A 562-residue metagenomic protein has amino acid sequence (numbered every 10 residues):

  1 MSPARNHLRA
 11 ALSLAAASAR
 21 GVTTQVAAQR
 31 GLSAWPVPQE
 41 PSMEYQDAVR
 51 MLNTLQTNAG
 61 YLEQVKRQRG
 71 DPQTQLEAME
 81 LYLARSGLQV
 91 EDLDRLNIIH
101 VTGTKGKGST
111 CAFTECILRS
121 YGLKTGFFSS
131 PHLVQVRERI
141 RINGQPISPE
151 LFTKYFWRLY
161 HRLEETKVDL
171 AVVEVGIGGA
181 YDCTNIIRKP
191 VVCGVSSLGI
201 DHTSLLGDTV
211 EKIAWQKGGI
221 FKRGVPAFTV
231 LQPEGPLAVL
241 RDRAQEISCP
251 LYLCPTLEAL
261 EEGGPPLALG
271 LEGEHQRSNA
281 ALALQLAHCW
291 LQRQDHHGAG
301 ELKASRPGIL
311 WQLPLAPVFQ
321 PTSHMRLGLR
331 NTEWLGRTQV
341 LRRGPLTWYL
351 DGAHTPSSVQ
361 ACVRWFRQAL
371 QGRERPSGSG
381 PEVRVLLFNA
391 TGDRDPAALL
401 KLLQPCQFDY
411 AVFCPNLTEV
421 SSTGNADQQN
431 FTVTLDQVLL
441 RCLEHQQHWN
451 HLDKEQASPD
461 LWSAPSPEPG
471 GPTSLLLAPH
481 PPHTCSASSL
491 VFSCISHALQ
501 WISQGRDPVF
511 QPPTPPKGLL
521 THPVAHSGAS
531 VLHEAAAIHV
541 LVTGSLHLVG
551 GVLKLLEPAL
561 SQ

Functional and structural regions predicted by a protein language model:
M1-G103, T110-Y121, F128: Short functional linear segments
P3-R5, R9-G31, E165-V175, P190-Q320: Acidic, Mg2+-coordinating active-site environments of NTP-dependent enzymes
Y121-E138: Short beta-strand-centered segment that lines the nucleotide-binding/catalytic pocket of NTP-utilizing
V134-V136, I142-L163: Nucleotide-state-sensitive switch-loop elements of NTP-binding domains
L170-A171, C183-G194, L198-G199, G264-Y410: Nucleotide phosphate-binding/pyrophosphate-handling subdomain across enzymes that bind or process nucleotide phosphates
P233-R243, W348, P356, K401-A536: C-terminal helical cap/extension that packs against the catalytic core of soluble nucleotide-cofactor enzymes
S545: Active-site-proximal loop/hinge segments that shape catalytic or ion-binding/gating pockets
G550-Q562: Active-site-adjacent alpha-helix immediately C-terminal to a catalytic or transition-state-stabilizing loop
